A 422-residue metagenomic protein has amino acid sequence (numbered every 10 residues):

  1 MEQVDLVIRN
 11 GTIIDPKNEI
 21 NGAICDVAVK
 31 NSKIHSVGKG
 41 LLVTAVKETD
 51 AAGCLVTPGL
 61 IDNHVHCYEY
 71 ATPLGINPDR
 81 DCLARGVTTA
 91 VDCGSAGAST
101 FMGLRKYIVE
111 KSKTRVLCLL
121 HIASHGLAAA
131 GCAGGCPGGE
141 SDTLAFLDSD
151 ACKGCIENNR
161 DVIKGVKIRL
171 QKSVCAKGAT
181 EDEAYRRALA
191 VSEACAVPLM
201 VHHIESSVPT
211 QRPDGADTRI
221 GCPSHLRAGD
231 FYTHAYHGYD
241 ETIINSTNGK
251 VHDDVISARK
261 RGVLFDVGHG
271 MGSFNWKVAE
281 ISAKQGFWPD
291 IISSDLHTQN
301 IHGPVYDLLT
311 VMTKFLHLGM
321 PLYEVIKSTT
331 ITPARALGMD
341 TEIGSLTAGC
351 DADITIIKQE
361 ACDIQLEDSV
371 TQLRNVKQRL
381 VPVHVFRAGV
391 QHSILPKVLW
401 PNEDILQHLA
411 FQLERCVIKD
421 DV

Functional and structural regions predicted by a protein language model:
M1-T57: Histidine-rich, glycine-flanked metal-binding segment
G11, V27, S32, G53 (+11 more regions): Divalent metal-coordination and catalytic microenvironments
L42-V43, A51-K111: Metal-associated gating/positioning segment near the N- to mid-region
H66-Y68, S95-A96, H121-H125, G139 (+5 more regions): Active-site beta-loop-alpha junctions enriched in small/polar residues
P73, R85-V91, S95-A96, K111-L144 (+1 more regions): Metal-cofactor-binding active-site regions of metalloenzymes
G103, L147-F265, S273-D290: Histidine/acidic residue-rich metal-binding segments in metalloenzymes
K277-E360: His/Asp/Glu-enriched, well-ordered alpha-helical/loop segment that forms or immediately abuts the divalent-metal
D351-E403: C-terminal cap of metal-dependent C-N hydrolases
